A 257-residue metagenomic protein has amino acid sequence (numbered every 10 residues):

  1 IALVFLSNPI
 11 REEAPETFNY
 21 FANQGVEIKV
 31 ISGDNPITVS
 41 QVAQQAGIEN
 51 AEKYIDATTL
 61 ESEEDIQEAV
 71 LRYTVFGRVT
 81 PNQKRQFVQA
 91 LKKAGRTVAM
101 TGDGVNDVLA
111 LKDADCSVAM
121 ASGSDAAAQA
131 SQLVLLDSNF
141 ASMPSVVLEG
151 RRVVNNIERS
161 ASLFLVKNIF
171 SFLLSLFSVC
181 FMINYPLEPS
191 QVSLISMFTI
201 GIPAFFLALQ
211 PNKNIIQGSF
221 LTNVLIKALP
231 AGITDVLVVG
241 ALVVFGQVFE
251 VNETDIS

Functional and structural regions predicted by a protein language model:
I1-S40, S62-E64, E253-I256: Signature of the cytosolic headpiece of P-type E1-E2 ATPases
A2-V4, N23-G25, L71-Y73, K93 (+2 more regions): A short, structure-level motif marking secondary-structure boundaries and short turns
L6, I31, N35, L109 (+3 more regions): Residues at the start of alpha-helices and the adjacent loop-to-helix junctions
P15-T17, N35-A46, N82-A90, G104-A114: Acidic, divalent-metal-coordinating active-site segment for phosphoryl/phosphodiester hydrolysis, typified by short
G33, D103, S122: Cofactor-binding loop segments of dinucleotide-utilizing enzymes, especially the Rossmann-like FAD- and NAD(P)+-binding
A46, N50-A99, A114, A119-S257: Membrane-embedded transport module
